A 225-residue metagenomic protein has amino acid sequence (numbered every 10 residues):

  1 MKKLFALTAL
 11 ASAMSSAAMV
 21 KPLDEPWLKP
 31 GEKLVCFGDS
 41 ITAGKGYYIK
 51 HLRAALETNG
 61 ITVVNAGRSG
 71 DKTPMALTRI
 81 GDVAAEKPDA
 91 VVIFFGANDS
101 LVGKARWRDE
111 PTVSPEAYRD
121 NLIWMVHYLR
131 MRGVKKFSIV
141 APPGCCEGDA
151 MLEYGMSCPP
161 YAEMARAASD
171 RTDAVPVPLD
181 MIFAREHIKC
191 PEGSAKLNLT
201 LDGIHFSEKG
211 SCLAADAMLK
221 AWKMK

Functional and structural regions predicted by a protein language model:
L4-S12: Sec-dependent N-terminal signal peptides
A18-S69, P74-V91: Serine-esterase "nucleophile elbow" of acetyl-processing enzymes
K50, A54-N59, M75-K225: Alpha-helical cap/lid subdomain in secreted, periplasmic, or secretory-pathway luminal O-acyl-processing enzymes
